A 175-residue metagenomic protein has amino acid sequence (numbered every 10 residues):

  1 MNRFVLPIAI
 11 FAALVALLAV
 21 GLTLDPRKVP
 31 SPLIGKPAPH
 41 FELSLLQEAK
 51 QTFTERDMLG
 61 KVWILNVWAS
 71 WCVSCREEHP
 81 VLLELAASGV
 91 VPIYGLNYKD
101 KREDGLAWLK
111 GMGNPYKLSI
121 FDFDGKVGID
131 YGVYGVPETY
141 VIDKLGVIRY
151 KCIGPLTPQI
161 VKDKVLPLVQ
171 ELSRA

Functional and structural regions predicted by a protein language model:
M1-S44, A175: N-terminal targeting signals for export/organelle localization
F4, K110-P115, D122-S173: Thiol/disulfide oxidoreductase modules built on the thioredoxin-like
T23-L24, S44-K50, S119-D122: Short gly/ser/thr-rich secondary-structure transition/capping motifs
H40, V90-V91, Y116-K117: A generic structural signal for alpha->beta connector loops
F41-I64: A short beta-strand-turn-helix
K61-W63, V67-W71, G135: Short pre-active-site segment immediately N-terminal to redox-active cysteine/selenocysteine motifs in thiol-based
I64-N66, G95, V141: Hydrophobic beta-strand core positions in alpha/beta domains
R76-G113, F123-I129: Structural microenvironment flanking redox-active thiols in thiol-disulfide oxidoreductases
